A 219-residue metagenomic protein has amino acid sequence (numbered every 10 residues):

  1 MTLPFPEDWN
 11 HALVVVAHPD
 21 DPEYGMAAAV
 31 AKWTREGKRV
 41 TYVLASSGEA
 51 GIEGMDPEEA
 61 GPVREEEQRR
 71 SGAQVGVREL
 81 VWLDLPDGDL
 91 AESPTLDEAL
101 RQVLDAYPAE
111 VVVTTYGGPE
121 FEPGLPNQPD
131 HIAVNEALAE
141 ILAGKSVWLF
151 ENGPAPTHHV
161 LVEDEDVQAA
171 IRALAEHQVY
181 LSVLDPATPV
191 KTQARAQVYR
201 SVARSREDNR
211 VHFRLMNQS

Functional and structural regions predicted by a protein language model:
M1-E110, L215: Active-site rim/loop-helix segments in enzyme catalytic domains that contact anionic ligands
M1-L13, E79, A91-S219: Metal-dependent de-N-acetylase/amidase catalytic core
